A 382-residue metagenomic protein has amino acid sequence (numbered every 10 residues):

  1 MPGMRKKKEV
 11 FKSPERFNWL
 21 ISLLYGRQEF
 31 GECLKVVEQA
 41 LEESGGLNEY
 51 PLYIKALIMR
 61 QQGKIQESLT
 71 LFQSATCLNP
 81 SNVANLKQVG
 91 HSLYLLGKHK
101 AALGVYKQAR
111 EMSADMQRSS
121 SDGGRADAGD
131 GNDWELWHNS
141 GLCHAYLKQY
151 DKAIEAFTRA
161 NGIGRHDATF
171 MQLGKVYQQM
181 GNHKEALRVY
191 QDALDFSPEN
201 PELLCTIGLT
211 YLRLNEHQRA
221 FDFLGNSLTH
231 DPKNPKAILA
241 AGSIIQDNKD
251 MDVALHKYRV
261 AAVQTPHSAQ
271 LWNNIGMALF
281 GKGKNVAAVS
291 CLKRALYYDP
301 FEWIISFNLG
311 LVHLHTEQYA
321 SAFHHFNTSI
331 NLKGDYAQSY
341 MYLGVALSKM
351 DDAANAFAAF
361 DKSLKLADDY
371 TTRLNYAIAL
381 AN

Functional and structural regions predicted by a protein language model:
G26, Q61, L95-L96, Y146 (+7 more regions): Register position in tetratricopeptide repeats
E43-S44, L78, M112, A128-D130 (+7 more regions): Structural marker of alpha-solenoid helical repeat scaffolds
L47-N48, N82, M116-Q117, D133 (+7 more regions): Residue-level recognition of tetratricopeptide repeat
P51, N85, R118-S120, L136 (+7 more regions): TPR alpha-solenoid repeat register
I54, Q88, N139, Q172 (+6 more regions): Canonical tetratricopeptide repeat
